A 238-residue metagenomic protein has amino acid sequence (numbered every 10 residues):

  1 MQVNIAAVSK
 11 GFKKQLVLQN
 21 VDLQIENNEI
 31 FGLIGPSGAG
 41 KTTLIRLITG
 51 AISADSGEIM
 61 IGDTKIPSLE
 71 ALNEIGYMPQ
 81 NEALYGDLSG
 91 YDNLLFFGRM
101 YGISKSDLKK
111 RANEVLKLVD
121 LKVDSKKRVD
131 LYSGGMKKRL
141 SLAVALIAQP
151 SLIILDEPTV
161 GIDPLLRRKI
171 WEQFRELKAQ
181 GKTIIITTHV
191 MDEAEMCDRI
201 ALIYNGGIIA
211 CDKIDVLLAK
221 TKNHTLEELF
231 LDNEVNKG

Functional and structural regions predicted by a protein language model:
T49: Helix-to-loop junction immediately C-terminal to a conserved catalytic motif
G57-N73: Conserved ABC transporter NBD signature motif
L95, R99, S106-D124: Conserved ABC ATPase "signature" region
R128-Y132: Conserved ABC ATPase signature
I153-E157: Catalytic Walker B motif of ABC-type/P-loop ATPase nucleotide-binding domains
